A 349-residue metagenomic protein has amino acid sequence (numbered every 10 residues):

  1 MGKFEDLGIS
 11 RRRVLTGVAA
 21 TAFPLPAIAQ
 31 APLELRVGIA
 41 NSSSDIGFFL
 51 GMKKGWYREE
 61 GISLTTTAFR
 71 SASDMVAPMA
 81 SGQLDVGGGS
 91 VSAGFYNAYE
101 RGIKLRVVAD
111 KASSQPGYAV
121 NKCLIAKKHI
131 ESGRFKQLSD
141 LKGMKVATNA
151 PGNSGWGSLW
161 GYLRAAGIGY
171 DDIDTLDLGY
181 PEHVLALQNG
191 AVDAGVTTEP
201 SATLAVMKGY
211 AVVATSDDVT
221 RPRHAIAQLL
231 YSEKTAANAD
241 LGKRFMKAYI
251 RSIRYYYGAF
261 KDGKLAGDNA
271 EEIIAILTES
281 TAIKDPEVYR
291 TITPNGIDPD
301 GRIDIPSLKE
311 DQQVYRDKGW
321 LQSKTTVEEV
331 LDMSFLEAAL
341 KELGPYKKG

Functional and structural regions predicted by a protein language model:
M1-I9, A19-F23: N-terminal secretory signal peptides
L25-A29: Sec/Tat signal peptide C-region and signal peptidase I cleavage site
Q30-G169, D174-D177, D193-E199, T215 (+1 more regions): Short, glycine-/small- and polar/acidic-enriched structural segments that line small-molecule recognition paths
S44, K53, M75, G94 (+11 more regions): Stable alpha-helical elements in mature extracytoplasmic
A112-K122, V206, Y210-T235, M246 (+2 more regions): Periplasmic-binding protein-like
G179-V206, A211: Loop-centered beta-sheet repeat module
A237-Q322: Secondary-structure end/capping motifs
L308-G349: Conserved C-terminal helix/tail region of periplasmic/extracytoplasmic solute-binding proteins
